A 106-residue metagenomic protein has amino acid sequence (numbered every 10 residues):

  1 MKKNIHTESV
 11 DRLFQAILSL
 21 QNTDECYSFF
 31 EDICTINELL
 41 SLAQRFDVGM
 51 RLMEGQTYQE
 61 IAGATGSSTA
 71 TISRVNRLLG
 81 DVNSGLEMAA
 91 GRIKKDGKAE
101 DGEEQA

Functional and structural regions predicted by a protein language model:
M1-L20: General nucleic-acid-binding
I17-Q21, Y27, Q105: Active-site anion-handling motifs in enzyme catalytic cores
L20-D24, I36, G55: Residues at alpha-helix boundaries and the short loops/turns that link adjacent helices
E25-Q44: Short, Lys/Arg-enriched anionic-surface-contact patches
L42-Q56: Short, amphipathic alpha-helical "recognition" segments used to contact nucleic acids or chromatin
E60-T65, I72: Short alpha-helical "recognition helix" segments of helix-turn-helix
T69-D96: C-terminal structural segments of small proteins and small subunits
K94-A106: Intrinsically disordered, low-complexity regions enriched in acidic/Ser/Thr/Pro/Gln residues
